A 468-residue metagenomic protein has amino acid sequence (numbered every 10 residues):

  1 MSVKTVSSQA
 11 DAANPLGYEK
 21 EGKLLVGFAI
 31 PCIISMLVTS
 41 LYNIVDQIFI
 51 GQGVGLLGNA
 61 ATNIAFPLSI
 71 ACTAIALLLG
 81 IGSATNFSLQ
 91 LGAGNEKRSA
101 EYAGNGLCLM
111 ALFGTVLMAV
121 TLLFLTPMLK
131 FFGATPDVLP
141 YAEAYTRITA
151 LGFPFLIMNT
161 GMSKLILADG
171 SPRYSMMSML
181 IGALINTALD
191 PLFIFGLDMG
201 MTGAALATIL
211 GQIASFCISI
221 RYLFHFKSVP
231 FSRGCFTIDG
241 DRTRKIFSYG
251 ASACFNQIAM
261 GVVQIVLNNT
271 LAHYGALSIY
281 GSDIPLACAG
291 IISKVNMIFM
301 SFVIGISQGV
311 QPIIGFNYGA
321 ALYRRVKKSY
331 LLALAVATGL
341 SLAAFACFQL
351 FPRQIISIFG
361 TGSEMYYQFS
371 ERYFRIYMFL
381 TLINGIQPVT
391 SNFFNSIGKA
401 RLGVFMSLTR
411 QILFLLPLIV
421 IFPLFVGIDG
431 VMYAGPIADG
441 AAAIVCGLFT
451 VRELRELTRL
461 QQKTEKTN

Functional and structural regions predicted by a protein language model:
M1-A29, F87-P154, G196-A251, I314-L380 (+1 more regions): Short alpha-helical transmembrane segments in multi-pass integral membrane proteins
G22-L41, V45, L68-I75, L151 (+5 more regions): Residue-level signal for short hydrophobic patches within transmembrane helices of multi-pass membrane transporters
G27-D46, I148, N159, G182 (+3 more regions): Transmembrane helical elements of multi-pass membrane transporters/channels
L41-N59, L129-P136, L192-M199, G261-I291 (+4 more regions): Helix-terminus/linker motif at the lipid-water interface of multi-pass membrane proteins
L56-P67, A142, T146, A205 (+2 more regions): Small-residue hotspots at the loop-to-helix junctions and early N-terminal turns of transmembrane alpha-helices
N59-A119, L156-S175, N268, C288-A346 (+2 more regions): Small-residue-rich hydrophobic transmembrane alpha-helices
A71-A74, N186-D190, F216-I220, I298 (+3 more regions): Hydrophobic transmembrane alpha-helices of multi-pass small-molecule transporters
G80, T149-L167, S175-A183, A204-C217 (+4 more regions): Short runs within selected transmembrane alpha-helices of multi-pass transporters and secretion channels
